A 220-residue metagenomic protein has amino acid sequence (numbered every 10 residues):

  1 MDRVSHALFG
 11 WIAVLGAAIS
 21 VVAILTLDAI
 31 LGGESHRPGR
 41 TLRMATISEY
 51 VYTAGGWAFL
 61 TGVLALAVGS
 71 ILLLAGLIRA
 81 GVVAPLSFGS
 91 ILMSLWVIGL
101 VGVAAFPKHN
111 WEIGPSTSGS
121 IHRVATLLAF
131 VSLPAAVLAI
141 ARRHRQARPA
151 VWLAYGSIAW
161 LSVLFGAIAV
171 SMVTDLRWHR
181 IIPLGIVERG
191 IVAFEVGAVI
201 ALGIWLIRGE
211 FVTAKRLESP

Functional and structural regions predicted by a protein language model:
L8-L15, V82-L95, A147-A159: Interfacial segments of alpha-helical transmembrane regions
A18-G39: Alpha-helical transmembrane segments of multi-pass membrane proteins
E34-T53, N110-G119, L176-G185: Membrane-interface interhelical loops and short amphipathic "cap" helices that link adjacent transmembrane segments
T46-V68: Interfacial helix-start motif at the membrane-water boundary
L60-L74, I78, F130-P134: Hydrophobic alpha-helical transmembrane segments
S90-A104, A159-A169: Small-polar-interrupted transmembrane alpha-helices in polytopic inner-membrane proteins
G99-R145: Membrane-proximal helix-loop-helix units in multi-pass membrane proteins
I140-P220: Terminal transmembrane helical module of multi-pass membrane proteins
